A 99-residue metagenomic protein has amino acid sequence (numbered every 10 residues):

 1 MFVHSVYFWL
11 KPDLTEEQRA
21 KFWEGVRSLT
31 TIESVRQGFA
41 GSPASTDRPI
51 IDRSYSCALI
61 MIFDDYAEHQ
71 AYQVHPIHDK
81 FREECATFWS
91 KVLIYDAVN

Functional and structural regions predicted by a protein language model:
M1-S56, D64-A71, V98-N99: Short S/T/G/P-rich N-terminal loop/turn motif that feeds into the first structured element of a domain
V35-A40, E84-D96: Conserved short beta-strand edge segments in small beta-sheet-based binding/regulatory domains
Y66-V92: C-terminal structural segments of small proteins and small subunits
